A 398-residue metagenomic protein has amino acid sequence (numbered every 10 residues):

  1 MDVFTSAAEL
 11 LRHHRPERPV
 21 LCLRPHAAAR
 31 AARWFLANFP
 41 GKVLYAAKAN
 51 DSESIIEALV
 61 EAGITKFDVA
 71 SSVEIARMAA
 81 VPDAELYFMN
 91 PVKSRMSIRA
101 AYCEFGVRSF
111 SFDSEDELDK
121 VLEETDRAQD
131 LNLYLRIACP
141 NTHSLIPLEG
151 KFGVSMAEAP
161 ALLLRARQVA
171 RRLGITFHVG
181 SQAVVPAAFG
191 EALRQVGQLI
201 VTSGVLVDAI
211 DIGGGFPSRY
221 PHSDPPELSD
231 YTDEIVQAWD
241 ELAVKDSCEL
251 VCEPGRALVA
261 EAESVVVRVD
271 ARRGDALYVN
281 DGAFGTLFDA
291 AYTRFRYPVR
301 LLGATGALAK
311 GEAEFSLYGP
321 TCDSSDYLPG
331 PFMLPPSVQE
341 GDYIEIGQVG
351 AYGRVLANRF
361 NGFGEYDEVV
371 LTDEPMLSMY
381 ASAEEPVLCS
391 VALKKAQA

Functional and structural regions predicted by a protein language model:
M1-L131, L164-R171, L206, S337 (+1 more regions): A charged N-terminal "starter" segment
S6, E249-A398: Charged (often Lys/Glu-rich) extended helix/loop segments that serve as interaction or gating elements
A27, A49-D51, V73, V92-S94 (+7 more regions): Active-site-proximal loop/turn and secondary-structure-junction residues that shape catalytic pockets, frequently
A28, K48, S71, A101 (+6 more regions): Conserved, mostly hydrophobic/aromatic
A46, D113, N132-A138, T176-H178 (+3 more regions): Short beta-strand segments
I56, A79-A80, I98-Y102, V121-E124 (+6 more regions): Short acidic, glycine/serine/threonine-rich loops at helix termini
A80, C103, T125-A128, S144 (+7 more regions): Solvent-exposed alpha-helices and their adjacent loops that cap or buttress functional pockets in soluble metabolic
C139-D275, N361-F363: Active-site loop/helix belt of alpha/beta enzymes
